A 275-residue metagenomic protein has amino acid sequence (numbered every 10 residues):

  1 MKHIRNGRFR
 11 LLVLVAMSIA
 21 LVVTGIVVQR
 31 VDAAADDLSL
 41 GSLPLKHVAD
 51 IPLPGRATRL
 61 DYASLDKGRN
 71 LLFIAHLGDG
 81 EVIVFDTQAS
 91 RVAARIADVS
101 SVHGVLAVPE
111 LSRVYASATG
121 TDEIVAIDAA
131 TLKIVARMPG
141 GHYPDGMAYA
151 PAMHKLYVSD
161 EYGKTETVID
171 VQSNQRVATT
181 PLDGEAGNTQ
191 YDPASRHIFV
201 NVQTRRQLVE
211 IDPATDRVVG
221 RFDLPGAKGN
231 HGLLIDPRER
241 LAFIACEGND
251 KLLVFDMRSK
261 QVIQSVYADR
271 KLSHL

Functional and structural regions predicted by a protein language model:
R5-N6, L14-L275: Predominantly soluble domains enriched in secretory-pathway, periplasmic, or organellar proteins
